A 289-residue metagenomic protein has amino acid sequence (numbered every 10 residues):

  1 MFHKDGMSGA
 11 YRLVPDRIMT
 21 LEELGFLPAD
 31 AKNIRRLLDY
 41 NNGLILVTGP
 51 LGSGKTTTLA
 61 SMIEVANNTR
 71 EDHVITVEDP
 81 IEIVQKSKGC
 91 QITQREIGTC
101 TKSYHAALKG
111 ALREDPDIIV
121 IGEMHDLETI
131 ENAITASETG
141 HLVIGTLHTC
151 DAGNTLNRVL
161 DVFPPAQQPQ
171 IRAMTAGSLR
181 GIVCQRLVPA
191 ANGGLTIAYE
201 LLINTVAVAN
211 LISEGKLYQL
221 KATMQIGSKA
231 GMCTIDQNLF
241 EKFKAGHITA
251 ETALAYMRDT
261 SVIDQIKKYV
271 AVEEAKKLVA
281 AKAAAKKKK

Functional and structural regions predicted by a protein language model:
M1-K289: Short, flexible helix-loop junctions that flank or precede catalytic/ligand sites
